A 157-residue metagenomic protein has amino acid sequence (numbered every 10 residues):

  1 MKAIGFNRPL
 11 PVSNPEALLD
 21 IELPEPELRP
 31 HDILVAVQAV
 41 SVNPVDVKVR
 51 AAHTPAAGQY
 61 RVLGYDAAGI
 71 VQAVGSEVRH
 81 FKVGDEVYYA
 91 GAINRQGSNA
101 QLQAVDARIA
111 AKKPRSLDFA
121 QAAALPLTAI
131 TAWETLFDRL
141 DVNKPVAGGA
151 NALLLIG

Functional and structural regions predicted by a protein language model:
M1-I4: Short structural boundary motif marking the start of a folded domain
N7-P11, V40-V42: Short polar catalytic/cofactor-binding loops
S13-P24, H53: Short glycine/threonine/proline-enriched tight-turn/helix- or strand-capping micro-motif at secondary-structure
D20, E25, A68-I70, L102-A104 (+1 more regions): Conserved hydrophobic/aromatic beta-strand scaffold that supports enzyme active sites
P24-S41, A51-N94: Glycine-rich beta-strand-centered segment in the early N-terminal region that forms part of a ligand/cofactor-binding
A90-L154: NAD(P)H dinucleotide-binding glycine-rich loop of Rossmann-like/cofactor-binding domains, especially the beta1-alpha1
